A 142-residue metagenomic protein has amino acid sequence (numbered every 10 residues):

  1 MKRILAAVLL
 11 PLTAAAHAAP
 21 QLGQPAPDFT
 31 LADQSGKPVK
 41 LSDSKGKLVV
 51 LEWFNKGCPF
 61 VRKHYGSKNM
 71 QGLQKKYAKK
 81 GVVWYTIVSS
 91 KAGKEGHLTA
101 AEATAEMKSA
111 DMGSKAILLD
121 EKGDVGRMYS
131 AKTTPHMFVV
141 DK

Functional and structural regions predicted by a protein language model:
I4-T13: Sec-dependent N-terminal signal peptides
A14-A19: Sec/Tat signal peptide C-region and signal peptidase I cleavage site
F29-V49: A short beta-strand-turn-helix
G36, C58, M137-K142: Short, glycine-anchored, charge-dense loop/turn motifs used at functional sites
S44-R62: Short active-site neighborhood of thiol/selenol oxidoreductases, capturing the structured segment around
G46-V49, K79-W84, M112-K115, T134: Loop/turn elements at helix/coil->beta-strand transitions in domains of secreted/extracellular proteins
R62-A110, E121-V125: Structural microenvironment flanking redox-active thiols in thiol-disulfide oxidoreductases
T104-V140: Short, internal strand/loop/helix patches that form the active-site neighborhood or redox-interaction surface
